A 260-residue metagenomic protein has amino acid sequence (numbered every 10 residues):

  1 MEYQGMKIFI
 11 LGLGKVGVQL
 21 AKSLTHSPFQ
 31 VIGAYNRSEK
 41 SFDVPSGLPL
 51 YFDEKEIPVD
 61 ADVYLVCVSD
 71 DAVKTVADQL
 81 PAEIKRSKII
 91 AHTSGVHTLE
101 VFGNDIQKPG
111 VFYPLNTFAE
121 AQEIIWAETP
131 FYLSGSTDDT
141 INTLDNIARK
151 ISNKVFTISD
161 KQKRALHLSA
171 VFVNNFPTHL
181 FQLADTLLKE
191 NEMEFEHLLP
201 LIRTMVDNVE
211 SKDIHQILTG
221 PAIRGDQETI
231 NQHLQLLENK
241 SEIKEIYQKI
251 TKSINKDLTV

Functional and structural regions predicted by a protein language model:
M1-E56: NAD(P)+-binding Rossmann beta1-loop-alpha1 motif at the extreme N-terminus of oxidoreductases
G5-K7, S87, E128: Phosphate-coordination loops involved in phosphoryl transfer and adenosine-cofactor binding
V18, K22-H26, D78, A82 (+2 more regions): Short, well-ordered alpha-helices that flank and scaffold nucleotide-derived cofactor binding pockets
L20, E39-E123: Rossmann-like NAD(P)(H) cofactor-binding subdomain of soluble oxidoreductases
L20, Q30, E123-S169, V173-E210 (+1 more regions): Internal alpha-helical scaffold of NAD(P)-dependent oxidoreductase catalytic cores
K189, R203-V260: Interdomain hinge/lid region at the active-site interface of Rossmann-like NAD(P)-dependent oxidoreductases
